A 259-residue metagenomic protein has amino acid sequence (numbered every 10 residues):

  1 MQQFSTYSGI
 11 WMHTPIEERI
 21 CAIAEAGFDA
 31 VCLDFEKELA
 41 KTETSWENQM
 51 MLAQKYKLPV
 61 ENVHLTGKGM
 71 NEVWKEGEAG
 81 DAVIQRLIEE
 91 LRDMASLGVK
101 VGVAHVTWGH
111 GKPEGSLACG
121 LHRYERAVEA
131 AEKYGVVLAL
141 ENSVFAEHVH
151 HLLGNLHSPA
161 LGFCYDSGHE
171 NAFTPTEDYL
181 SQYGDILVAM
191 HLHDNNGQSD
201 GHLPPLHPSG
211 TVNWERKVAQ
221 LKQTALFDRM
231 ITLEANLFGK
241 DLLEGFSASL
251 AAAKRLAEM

Functional and structural regions predicted by a protein language model:
M1-E89, A95, S158, L250-M259: N-terminal pre-domain/capping segments
Q2-S8, V31-L33, V60-L65, G102-A104 (+4 more regions): Hydrophobic faces of well-ordered beta-strands that scaffold small-molecule active sites in alpha/beta enzyme cores
S8-I16, L33-N48, N71-V73, G109-E114 (+4 more regions): Acidic-and-aromatic substrate-binding clefts and catalytic sites of carbohydrate-active enzymes
I16, W46, G80-L87, G120 (+7 more regions): Aromatic/hydrophobic pocket-lining residues that form the small-molecule binding cavity in soluble enzyme cores
F28, S96-V99, L187, L226-D228: A structural motif
A30-V31, V63, E125-T211: Acidic/histidine-rich catalytic cores of soluble enzymes
Q49-G67, L121-A131, W214-A219: Alpha-helix-loop-beta-strand connector modules within alpha/beta enzyme cores
E72-F163: Active-site acidic/histidine proton-transfer and metal-coordination neighborhood in alpha/beta enzyme cores
